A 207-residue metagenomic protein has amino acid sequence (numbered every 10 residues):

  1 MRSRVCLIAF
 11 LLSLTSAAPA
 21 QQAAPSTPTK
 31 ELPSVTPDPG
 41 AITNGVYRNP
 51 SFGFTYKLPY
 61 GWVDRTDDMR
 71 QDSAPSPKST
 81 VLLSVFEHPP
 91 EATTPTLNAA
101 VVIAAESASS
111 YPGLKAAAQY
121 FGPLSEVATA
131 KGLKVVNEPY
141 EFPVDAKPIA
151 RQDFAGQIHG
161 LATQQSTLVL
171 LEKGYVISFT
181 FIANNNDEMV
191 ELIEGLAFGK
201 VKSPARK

Functional and structural regions predicted by a protein language model:
M1-R2: N-terminal secretory signal peptides that target proteins for export/translocation
C6-T15: Bacterial N-terminal signal peptides
A18-A23: Boundary at the C-terminal end of the N-terminal hydrophobic targeting segment
P28-T80: N-terminal "mature-domain start" segment
P39, D68-T167: Conserved polar/disulfide-associated segments of primarily extracytoplasmic proteins
T43, P50-F54, L58, L97-A99 (+3 more regions): Envelope-exposed proteins and targeting segments
G53, Y111-A118, A183-V190: Soluble non-cytosolic domains of exported or imported proteins
W62-D64, S125, K173-K207: Surface-exposed amphipathic alpha-helical segments
